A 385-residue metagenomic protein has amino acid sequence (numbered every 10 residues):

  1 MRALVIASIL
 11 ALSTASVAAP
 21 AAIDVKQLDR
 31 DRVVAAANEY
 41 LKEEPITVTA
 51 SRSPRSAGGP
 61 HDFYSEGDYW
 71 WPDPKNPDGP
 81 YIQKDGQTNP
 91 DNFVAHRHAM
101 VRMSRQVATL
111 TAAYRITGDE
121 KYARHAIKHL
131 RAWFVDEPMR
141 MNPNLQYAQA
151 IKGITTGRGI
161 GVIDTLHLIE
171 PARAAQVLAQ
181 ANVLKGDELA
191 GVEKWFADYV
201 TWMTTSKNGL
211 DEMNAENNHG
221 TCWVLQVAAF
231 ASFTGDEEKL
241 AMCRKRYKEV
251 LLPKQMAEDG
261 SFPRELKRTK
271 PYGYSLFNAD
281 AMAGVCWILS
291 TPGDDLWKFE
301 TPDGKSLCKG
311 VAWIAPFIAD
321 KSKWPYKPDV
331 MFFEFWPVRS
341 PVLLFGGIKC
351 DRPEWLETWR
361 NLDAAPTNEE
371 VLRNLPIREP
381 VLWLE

Functional and structural regions predicted by a protein language model:
V5-T14: Bacterial N-terminal signal peptides
A18-L210, K245-K248, I288-G293, K298-E385: Extracellular glycan-targeting catalytic surfaces
F93-V94, N182, G186, T204-A215 (+2 more regions): Active-site-adjacent structural elements in folded domains
D164, G220-T221, S275: An alpha-helical repeat/solenoid feature that recognizes helix-turn-helix modules
W195-A231, E237: Loop-centered beta-sheet repeat module
L225, A229-P325: Long, repeat-rich segments with strong aromatic
